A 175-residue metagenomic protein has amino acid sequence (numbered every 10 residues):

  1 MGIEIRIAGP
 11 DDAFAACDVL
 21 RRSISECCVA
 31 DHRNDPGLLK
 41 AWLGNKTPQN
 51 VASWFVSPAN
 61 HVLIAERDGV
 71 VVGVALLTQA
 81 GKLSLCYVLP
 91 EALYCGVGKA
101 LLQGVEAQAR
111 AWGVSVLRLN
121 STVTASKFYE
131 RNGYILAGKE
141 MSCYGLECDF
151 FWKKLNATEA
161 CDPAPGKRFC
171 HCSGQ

Functional and structural regions predicted by a protein language model:
M1-F14, L155-Q175: Conserved N-terminal entry element of GNAT/NAT acetyltransferase domains
I7-P10, D18-E91, L102-G104, Q108 (+2 more regions): Acetyl-CoA-dependent GNAT
C95, K99: Residues forming the Rossmann-fold NAD(P)(H) cofactor-binding site
L101, A125-F128: Conserved short alpha-helix immediately C-terminal to the canonical SAM/SAH-binding motif I of Rossmann-like
L102, K153-K154: A general lysine-centric signal
A109-T122: Conserved GNAT acetyl-CoA-binding A-motif
R118-N120, I135-F150: Conserved catalytic-core motifs of GNAT/GCN5-like acyltransferases
Y129, Y134: Conserved active-site tyrosine of GNAT-family acetyltransferases
